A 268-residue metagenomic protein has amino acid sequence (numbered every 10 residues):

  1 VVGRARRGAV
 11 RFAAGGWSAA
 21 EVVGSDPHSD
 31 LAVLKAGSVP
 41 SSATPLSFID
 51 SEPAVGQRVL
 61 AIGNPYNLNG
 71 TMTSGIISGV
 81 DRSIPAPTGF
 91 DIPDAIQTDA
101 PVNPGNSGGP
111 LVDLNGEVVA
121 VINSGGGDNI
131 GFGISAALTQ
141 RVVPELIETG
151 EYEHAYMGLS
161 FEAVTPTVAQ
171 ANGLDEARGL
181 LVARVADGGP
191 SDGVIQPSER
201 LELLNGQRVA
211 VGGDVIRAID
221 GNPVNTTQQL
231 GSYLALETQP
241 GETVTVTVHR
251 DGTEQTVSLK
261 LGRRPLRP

Functional and structural regions predicted by a protein language model:
V1, R58, N64-P65, N123-S124 (+4 more regions): Short, surface-exposed secondary-structure boundary micro-motifs
V1-G70, D192, V224-N225, T253-V257 (+1 more regions): Conserved active-site neighborhood of the chymotrypsin/trypsin-like protease fold
V2-G3, P53, V112, I195 (+2 more regions): Short, well-ordered loop/turn sites that connect or cap secondary structure elements
V2-R4, S25-S29, V80-A86, V164-P166 (+2 more regions): Short, conserved beta-turn/loop elements at beta-strand boundaries and strand-helix junctions
A5-R7, S41-A43, I62-I76, D81-G108 (+1 more regions): Active-site loop architecture of trypsin-fold serine endopeptidases
G8, V59, L111, I216-R217 (+1 more regions): Generic structural signal for buried aliphatic residues
E21, K35, R141-P268: C-terminal recognition in membrane/secretory proteostasis and scaffolding
L46-F48, Y66, A95-V112, A183-Q207: Gly/Ser-rich catalytic serine loop of serine hydrolases
